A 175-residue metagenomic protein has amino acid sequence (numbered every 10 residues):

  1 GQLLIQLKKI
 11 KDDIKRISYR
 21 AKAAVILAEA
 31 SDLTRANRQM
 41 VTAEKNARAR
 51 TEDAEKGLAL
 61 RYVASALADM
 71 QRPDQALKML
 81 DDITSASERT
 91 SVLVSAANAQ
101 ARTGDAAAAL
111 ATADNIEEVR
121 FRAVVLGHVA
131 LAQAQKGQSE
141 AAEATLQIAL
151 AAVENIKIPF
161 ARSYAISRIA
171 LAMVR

Functional and structural regions predicted by a protein language model:
G1-R175: Non-catalytic tandem-repeat scaffold regions and their flanking low-complexity/translocation tails
